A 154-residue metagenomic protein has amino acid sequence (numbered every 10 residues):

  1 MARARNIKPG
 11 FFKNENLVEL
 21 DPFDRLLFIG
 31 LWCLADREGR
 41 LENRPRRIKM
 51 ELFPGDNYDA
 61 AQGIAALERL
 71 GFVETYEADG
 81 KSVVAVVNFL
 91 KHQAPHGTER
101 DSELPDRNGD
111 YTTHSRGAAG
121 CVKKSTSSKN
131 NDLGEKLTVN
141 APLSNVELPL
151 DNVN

Functional and structural regions predicted by a protein language model:
M1-G10: Long, low-complexity, charged/polar intrinsically disordered regions in eukaryotic proteins
I7, L27, D36, E77 (+3 more regions): Generic detector of intrinsically disordered, low-complexity, polar/charged segments
F11-R25, L31-V86: Winged helix-turn-helix DNA-binding recognition segment
K91-N154: Charged low-complexity intrinsically disordered patches
